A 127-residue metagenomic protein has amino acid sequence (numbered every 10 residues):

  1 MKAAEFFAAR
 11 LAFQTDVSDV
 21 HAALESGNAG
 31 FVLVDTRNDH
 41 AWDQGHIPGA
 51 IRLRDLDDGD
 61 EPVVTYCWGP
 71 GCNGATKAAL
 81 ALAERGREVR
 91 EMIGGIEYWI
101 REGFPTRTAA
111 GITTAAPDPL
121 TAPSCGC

Functional and structural regions predicted by a protein language model:
M1-Q44, T108-C127: Flexible, polar/low-complexity N-terminal or interdomain linker segments that lie immediately upstream of folded
T15, A50, G74, T106-R107: Amphipathic alpha-helical interaction segments
S18, D43-G45, A75-K77, R101: Short glycine-/acidic-enriched loop or helix-start segments at secondary-structure transitions that form or flank
G27-L33, P48-G49, P62, R87-E88: Short active-site oxyanion
H46-G49, A78-A81, F104-T106: Short, glycine/charged-enriched secondary-structure capping and boundary segments
L53-R54: Short acidic-hydrophobic, aromatic-tinged amphipathic segments that line or gate anion-handling sites
D57-I100: Catalytic cysteine-centered active loop of the rhodanese-like fold, especially the PTP/DSP P-loop
A83-E88, W99-P117: Short, Lys/Arg-rich amphipathic alpha-helical interaction segments that bind nucleic acids or acidic protein surfaces
